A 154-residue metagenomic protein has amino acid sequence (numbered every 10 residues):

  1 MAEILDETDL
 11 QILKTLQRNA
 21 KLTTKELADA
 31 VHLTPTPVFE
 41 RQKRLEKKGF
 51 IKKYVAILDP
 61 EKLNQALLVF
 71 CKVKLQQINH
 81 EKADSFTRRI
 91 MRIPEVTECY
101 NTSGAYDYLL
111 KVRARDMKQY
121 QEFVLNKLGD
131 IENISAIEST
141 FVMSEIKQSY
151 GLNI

Functional and structural regions predicted by a protein language model:
M1-I154: A compositional/biophysical signature of low hydrophobicity enriched in polar/charged and small residues
